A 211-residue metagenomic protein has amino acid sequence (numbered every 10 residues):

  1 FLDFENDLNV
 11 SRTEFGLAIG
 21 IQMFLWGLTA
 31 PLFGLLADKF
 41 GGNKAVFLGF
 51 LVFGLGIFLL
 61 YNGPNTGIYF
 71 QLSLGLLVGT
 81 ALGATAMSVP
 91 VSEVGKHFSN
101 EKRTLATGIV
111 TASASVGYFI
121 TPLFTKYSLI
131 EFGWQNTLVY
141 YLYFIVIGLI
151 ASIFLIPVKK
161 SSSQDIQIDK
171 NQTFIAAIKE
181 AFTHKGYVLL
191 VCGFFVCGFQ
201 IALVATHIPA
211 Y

Functional and structural regions predicted by a protein language model:
F1, K185-Y211: Extracytoplasmic gate region of multi-pass secondary transporters
M23-P31, Y118-F119: Residue-level signature of mid-helix packing/kink "hotspots" within the transmembrane helices of 12-pass Major
T29-G41: Helix-to-loop junctions at the C-terminal end of transmembrane segments in multipass secondary transporters
L51-N65: C-terminal ends and interior cores of transmembrane alpha-helices in multi-pass membrane transporters/permeases
G67-T85, F195: Hydrophobic core of transmembrane alpha-helices in multi-pass small-molecule transporters, especially MFS/SLC-type
A84-F98: Intracellular juxtamembrane helix-capping segments at the cytosolic ends of symmetry-related transmembrane helices
V110-P157: Helix-loop-helix hairpin linking two adjacent transmembrane segments in secondary transporters
P157-A176: Flexible cytoplasmic inter-helical loops of multi-pass small-molecule transporters
